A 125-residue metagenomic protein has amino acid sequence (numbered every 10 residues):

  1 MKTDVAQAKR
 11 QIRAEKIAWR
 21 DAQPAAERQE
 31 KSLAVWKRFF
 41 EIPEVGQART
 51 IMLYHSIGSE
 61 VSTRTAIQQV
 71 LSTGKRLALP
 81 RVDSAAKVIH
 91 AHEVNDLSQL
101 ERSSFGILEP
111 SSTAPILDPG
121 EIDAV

Functional and structural regions predicted by a protein language model:
K2-D123: N-terminal active-site beta-alpha-beta segment that forms phosphate/nucleotide-binding and substrate-recognition loops
